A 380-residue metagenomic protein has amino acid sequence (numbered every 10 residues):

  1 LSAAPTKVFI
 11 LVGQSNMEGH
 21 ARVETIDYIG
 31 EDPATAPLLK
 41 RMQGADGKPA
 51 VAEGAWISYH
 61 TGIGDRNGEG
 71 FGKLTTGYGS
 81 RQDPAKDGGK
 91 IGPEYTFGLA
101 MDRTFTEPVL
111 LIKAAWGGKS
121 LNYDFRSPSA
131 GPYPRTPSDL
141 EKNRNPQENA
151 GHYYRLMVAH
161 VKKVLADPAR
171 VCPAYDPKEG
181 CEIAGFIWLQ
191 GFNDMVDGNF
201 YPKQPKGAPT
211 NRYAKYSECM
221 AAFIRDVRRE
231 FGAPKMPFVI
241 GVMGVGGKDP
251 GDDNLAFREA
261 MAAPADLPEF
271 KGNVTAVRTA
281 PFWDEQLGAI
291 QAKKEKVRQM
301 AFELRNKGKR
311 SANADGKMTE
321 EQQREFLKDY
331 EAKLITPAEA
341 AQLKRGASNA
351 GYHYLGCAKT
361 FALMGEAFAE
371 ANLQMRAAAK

Functional and structural regions predicted by a protein language model:
S2-K380: Cell-envelope and extracellular/periplasmic
